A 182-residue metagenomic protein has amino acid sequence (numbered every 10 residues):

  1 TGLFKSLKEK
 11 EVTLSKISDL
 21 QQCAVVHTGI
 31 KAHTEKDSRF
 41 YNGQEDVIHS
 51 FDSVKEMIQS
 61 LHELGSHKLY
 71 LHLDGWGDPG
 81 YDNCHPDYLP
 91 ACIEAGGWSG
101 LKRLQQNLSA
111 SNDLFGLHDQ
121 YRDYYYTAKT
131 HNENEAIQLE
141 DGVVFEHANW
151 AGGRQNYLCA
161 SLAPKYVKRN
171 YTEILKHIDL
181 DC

Functional and structural regions predicted by a protein language model:
T1-L114, R122, K129: Conserved structural scaffold segments of CAZyme catalytic domains across common CAZy folds
H27, K31-S38, H49, Y121-H177: Active-site-adjacent "subsite" loops/lids of carbohydrate-active enzymes
H67-G77, F115-Q120, V167, Y171-C182: Short acidic catalytic loops
